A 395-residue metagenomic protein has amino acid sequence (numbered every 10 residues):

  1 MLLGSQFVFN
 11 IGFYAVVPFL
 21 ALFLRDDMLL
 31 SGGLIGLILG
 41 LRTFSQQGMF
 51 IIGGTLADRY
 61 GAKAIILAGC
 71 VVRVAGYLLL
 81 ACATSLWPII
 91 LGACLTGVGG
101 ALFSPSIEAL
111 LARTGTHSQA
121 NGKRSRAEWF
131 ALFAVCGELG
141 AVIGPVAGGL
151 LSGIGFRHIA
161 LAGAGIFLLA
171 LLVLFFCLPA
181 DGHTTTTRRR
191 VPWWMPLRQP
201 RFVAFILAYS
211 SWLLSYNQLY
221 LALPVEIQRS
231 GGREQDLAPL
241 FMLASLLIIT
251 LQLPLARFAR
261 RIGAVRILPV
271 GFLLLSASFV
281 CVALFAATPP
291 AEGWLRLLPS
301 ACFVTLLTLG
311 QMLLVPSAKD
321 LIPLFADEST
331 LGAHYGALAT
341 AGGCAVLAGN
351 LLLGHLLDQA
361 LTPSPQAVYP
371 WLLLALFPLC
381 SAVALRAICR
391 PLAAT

Functional and structural regions predicted by a protein language model:
M1, L178-L207: Juxtamembrane intracellular "pre-TM" segments in multi-pass secondary transporters
P18-G33, L221-D236, D358: Short amphipathic helix-loop junctions that connect adjacent transmembrane helices in Major Facilitator Superfamily/SLC
T43-I51, A141-V142, S245-L253, L347: Residue-level signature of mid-helix packing/kink "hotspots" within the transmembrane helices of 12-pass Major
Q47-T84: Conserved MFS/SLC helix-loop-helix module at the cytosolic interface between two early adjacent transmembrane helices
M49-G61, T250-A264, L357: Helix-to-loop junctions at the C-terminal end of transmembrane segments in multipass secondary transporters
V71-T84, L274-E292: C-terminal ends and interior cores of transmembrane alpha-helices in multi-pass membrane transporters/permeases
G92-G137: Cytoplasmic helix-loop-helix junction between adjacent transmembrane helices in 12-TM secondary transporters
S152-G165, H355-P378: A membrane-interface helix-boundary motif in multi-pass transporters
